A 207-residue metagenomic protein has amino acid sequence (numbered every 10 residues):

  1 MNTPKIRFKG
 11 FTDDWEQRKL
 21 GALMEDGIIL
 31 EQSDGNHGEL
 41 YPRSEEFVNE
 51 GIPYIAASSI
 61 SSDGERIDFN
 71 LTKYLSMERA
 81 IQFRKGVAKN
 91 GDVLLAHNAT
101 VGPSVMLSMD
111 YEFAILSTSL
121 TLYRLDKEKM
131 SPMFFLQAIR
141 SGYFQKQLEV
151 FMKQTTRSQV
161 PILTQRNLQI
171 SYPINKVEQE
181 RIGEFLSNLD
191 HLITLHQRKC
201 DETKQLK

Functional and structural regions predicted by a protein language model:
M1-R18, L168, N175-K207: Amphipathic alpha-helical segments with low aromatic content
I6, R18-G27, S58, T118 (+2 more regions): Structural detector for helix-capping/boundary residues
R7-E39: Non-catalytic DNA-recognition/assembly elements of restriction-modification systems
S33-L40, F69-N70, V150-F151: Short coil/turn segments at secondary-structure boundaries
Y41-P42, Q82: Short, solvent-exposed loop/turn positions at domain surfaces that link secondary-structure elements or cap domain
R43, F47-V48, H97, F113-T121 (+2 more regions): A short glycine-rich beta-alpha junction/loop motif
E50-S58, D68-R140: A short beta-sheet element
S62-I67, Q159-P161: Short acidic/His/Gly/Ser-rich catalytic and metal-binding motifs that mark active-site loops of diverse hydrolases
